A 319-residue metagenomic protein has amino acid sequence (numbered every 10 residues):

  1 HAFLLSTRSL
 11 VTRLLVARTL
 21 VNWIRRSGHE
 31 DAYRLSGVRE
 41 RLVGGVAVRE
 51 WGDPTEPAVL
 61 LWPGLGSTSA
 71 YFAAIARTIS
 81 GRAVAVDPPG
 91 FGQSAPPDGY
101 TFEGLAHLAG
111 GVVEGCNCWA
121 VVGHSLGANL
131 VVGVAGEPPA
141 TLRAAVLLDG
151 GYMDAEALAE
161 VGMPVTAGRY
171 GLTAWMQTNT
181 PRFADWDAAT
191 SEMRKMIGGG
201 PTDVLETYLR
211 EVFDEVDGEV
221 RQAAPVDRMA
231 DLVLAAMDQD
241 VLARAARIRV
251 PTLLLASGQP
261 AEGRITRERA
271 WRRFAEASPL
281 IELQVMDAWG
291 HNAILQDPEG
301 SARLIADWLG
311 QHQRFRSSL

Functional and structural regions predicted by a protein language model:
F3, T7-V59, T78-R82, C116-N117 (+6 more regions): Alpha/beta-hydrolase fold catalytic core
R49-A95: Conserved HGGG/HGGXW glycine-rich cap/lid loop of the alpha/beta-hydrolase fold
V84-V122, R303: Active-site loop/oxyanion-hole signature of alpha/beta-hydrolase fold enzymes
G123, G127, V131: Gly/Ala-rich beta-loop-alpha elbow adjacent to hydrolase catalytic centers
G136, R143-W186: Flexible "cap/lid" loop of the alpha/beta hydrolase fold
T180-A235: Conserved alpha/beta-hydrolase catalytic His-Asp/Glu region
R249-W289: Conserved loop-alpha-helix segment in the C-terminal half of the alpha/beta-hydrolase fold that carries the catalytic
M286-P298: Catalytic histidine-centered segment of alpha/beta-hydrolase-like enzymes
